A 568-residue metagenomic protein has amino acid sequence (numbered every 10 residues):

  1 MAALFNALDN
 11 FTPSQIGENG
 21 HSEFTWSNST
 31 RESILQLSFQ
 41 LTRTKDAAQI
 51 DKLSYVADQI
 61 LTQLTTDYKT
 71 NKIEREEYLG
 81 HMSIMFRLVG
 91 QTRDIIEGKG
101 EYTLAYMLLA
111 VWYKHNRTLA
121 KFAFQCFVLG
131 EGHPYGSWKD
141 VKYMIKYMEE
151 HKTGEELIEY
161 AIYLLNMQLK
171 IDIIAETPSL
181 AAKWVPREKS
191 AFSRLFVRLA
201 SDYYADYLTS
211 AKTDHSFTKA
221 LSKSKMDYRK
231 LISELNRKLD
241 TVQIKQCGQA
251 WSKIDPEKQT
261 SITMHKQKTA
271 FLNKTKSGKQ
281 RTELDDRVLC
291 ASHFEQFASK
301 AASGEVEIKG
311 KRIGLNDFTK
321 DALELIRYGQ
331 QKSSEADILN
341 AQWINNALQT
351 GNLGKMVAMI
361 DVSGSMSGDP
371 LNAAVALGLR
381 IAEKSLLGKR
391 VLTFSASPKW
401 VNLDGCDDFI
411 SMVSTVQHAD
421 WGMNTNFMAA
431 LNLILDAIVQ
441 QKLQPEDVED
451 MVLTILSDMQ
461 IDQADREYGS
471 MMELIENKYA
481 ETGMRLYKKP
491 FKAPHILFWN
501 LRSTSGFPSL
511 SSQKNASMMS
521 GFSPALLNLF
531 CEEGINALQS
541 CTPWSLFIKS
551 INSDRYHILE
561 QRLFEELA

Functional and structural regions predicted by a protein language model:
M1-A373, E383-A568: Long lumenal/extracellular ectodomains of secretory and single-pass membrane proteins
